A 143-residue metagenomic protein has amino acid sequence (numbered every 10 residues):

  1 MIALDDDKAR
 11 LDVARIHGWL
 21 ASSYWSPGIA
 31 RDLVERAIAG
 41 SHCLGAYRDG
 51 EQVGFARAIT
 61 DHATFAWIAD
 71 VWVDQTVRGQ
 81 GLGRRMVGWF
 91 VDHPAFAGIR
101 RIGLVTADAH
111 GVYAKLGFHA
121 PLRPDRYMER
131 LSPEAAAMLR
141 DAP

Functional and structural regions predicted by a protein language model:
M1, D5-K8, D12, G88 (+1 more regions): Short, flexible, glycine-rich and Lys/Arg-enriched loop motifs at helix boundaries that contact anionic partners
M1-I29, P124, L139-P143: Short amphipathic alpha-helix that is part of the acyltransferase structural core
D32-D49, V53-W72: A conserved beta-strand-loop-helix scaffold within acyl/acetyltransferase catalytic domains
V77-M86: Conserved acetyl-CoA pyrophosphate-binding loop and the N-cap/start of the following alpha-helix in GNAT-like
R84, F96-L131: Conserved active-site alpha-helix within GNAT-family acetyltransferase domains
